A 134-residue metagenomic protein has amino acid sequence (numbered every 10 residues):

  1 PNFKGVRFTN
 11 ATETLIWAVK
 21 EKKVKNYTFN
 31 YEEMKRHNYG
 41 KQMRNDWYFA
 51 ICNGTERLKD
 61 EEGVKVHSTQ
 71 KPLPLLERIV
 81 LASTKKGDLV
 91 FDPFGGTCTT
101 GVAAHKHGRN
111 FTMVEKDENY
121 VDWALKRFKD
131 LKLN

Functional and structural regions predicted by a protein language model:
P1-D122, L133: Core catalytic lobe of class I
W123-R127: Short functional hotspots where side chains directly engage DNA or cofactors
F128-N134: Positively charged, low-complexity nucleic-acid-binding target-recognition regions
